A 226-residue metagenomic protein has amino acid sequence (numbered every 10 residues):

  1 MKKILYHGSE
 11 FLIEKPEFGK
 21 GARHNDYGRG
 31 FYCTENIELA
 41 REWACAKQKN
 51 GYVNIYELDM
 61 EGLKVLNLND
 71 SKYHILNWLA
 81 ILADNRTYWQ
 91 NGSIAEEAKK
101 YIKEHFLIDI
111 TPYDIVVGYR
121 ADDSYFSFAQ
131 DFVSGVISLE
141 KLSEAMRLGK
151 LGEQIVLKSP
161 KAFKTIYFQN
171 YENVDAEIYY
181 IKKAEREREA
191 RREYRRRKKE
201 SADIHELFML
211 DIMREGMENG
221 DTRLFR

Functional and structural regions predicted by a protein language model:
M1-D26, R223-R226: ADP-ribose/NAD+-binding catalytic cleft of ART/PARP-like enzymes
K2-K3, Y27-G30, N50-V53: Short, surface-exposed beta-edge/turn micro-motifs
H7, I55-E57: Short, well-ordered beta-strand micro-motif
E10-F11, F31, I37, M60-G62: Short, flexible loop/turn elements at secondary-structure junctions
I13-K15, Y56, L63: Short, glycine-biased loop/turn motifs at secondary-structure junctions and in low-complexity Ser/Thr/Pro-rich termini
A22-K47: Extended catalytic/binding region for NAD+/ADP-ribose chemistry, centered on the ART fold
K47-K49, M60-R226: Conserved NAD+-utilizing ADP-ribose enzyme module
